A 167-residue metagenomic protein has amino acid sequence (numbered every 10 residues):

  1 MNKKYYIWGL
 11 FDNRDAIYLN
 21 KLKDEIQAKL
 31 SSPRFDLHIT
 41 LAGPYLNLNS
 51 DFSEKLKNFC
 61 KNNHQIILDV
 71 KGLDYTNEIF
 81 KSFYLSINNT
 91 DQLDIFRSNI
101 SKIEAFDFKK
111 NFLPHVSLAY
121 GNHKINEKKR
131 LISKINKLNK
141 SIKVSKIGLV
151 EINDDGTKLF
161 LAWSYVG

Functional and structural regions predicted by a protein language model:
M1-D69, N89-K143, K158-G167: Basic, often amphipathic N-terminal segments
L73, E78, S145-G156: Glycine-rich beta-strand-turn "strand-cap" elements at beta-sheet edges
F80-S82: A generic structural signal for beta-strand entry/edge sites
